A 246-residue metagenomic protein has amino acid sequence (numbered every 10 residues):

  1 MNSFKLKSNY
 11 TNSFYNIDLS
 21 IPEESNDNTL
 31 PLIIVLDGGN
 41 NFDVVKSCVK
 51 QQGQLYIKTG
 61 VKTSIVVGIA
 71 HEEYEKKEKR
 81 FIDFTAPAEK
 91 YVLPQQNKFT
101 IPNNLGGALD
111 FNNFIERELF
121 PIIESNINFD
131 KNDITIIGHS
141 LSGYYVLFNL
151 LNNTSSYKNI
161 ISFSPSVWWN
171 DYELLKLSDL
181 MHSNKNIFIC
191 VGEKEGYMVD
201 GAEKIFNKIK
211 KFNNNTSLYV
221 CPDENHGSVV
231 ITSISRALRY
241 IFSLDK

Functional and structural regions predicted by a protein language model:
M1-K246: Non-catalytic cap/lid and distal C-terminal segments of serine-dependent acyl enzymes
